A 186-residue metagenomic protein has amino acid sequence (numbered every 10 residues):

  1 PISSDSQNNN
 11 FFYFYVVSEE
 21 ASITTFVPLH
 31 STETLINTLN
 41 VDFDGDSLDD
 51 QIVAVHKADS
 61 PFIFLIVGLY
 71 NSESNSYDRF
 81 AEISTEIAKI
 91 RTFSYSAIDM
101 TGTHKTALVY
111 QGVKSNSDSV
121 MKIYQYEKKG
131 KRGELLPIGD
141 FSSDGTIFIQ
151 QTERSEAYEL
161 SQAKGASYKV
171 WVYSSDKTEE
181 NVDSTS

Functional and structural regions predicted by a protein language model:
P1-A88, S186: Terminal domain-start segments
P1-F26, N116-S186: Acidic, small-residue rich beta-repeat scaffolds with periodic aromatic anchors
T34-F43, I90-T101, T146-Q162: Beta-propeller blade termini
N37, G45, D78-P137: Long, acidic/polar, low-complexity amphipathic helices and coiled-coil-like
G45-V55, D99-G112, Q162-V172: Acidic/hydrophobic-patterned starts of short beta strands in beta-sheet-rich repeat architectures
I52-V53, L65-V67, Y95, Y110 (+4 more regions): Hydrophobic beta-strand residues in large extracellular and virion-surface proteins
K57, P61, L65, V109 (+3 more regions): General "foldedness" signal
